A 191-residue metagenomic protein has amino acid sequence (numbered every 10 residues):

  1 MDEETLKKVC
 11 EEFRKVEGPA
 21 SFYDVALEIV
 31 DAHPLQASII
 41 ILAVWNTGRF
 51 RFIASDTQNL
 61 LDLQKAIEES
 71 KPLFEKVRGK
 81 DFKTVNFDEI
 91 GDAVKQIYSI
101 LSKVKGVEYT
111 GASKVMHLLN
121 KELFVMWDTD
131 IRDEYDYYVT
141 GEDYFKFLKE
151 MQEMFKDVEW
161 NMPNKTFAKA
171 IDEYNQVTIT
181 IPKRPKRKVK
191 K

Functional and structural regions predicted by a protein language model:
M1-K103, K121-K191: An N-terminal alpha-helical hairpin/helix-loop-helix interaction module that forms a charged, gly/pro-flexible surface
G111-L118: Short hydrophobic alpha-helical segments that form membrane-spanning helices or hydrophobic packing faces of helical
